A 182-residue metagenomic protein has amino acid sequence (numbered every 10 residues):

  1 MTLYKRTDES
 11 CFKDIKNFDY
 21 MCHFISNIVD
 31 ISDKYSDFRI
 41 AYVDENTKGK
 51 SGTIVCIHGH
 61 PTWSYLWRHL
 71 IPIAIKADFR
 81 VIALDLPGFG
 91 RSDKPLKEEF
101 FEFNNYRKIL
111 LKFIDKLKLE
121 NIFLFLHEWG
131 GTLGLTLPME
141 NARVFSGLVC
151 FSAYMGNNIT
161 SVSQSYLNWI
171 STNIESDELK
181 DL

Functional and structural regions predicted by a protein language model:
T2-F24, I40-K48, T53, H60 (+4 more regions): Flexible "cap/lid" subdomain of the alpha/beta-hydrolase fold that forms the substrate-access gate
H23-D33: Short acidic-hydrophobic surface loop/beta-edge motif
Y35-R39: Short, mixed charged/polar active-site loops that provide acid/base catalysis or chelate metal/phosphate cofactors
Y65-I82: Short amphipathic alpha-helix adjacent to the substrate-entry channel of hydrolases
